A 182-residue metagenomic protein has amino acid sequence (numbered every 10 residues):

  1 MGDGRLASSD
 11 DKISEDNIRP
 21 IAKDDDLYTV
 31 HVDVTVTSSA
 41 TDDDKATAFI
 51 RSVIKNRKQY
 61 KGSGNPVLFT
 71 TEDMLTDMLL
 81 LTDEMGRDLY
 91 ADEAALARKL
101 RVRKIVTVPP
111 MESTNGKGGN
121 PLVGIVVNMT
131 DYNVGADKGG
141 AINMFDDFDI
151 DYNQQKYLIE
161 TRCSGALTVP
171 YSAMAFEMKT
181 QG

Functional and structural regions predicted by a protein language model:
M1-I54, E177-G182: Alpha-helical scaffold segments that mediate packing/assembly in large oligomeric complexes
D3, N56-Q59, C163: A structural signal for alpha-helix termini and helix-coil/disorder junctions
L6, G64, N153-Q155: Residues at beta-strand starts and edge strands
S8-S9, S14, S38-S39, S52 (+4 more regions): Generic serine detector
Y28-G62, V67-T70, M74-K99: A beta-strand-loop signature enriched in Asp, Gly, Thr, and Trp that corresponds to the sialidase/neuraminidase Asp-box
D44, T82-G182: Sequence/fold signature of self-assembling virion shell proteins
